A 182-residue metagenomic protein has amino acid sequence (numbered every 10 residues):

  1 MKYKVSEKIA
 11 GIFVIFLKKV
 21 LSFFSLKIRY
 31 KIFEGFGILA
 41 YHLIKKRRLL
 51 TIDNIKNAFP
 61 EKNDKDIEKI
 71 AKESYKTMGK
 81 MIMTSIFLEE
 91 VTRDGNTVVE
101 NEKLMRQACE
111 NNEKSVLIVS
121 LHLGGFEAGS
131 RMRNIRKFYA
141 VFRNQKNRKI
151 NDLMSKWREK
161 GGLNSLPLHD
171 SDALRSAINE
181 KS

Functional and structural regions predicted by a protein language model:
M1-L117, L123-G125: Membrane-proximal helical "anchor" segments flanking the first transmembrane region of inner-membrane enzymes
F16, L50, A128, L153 (+1 more regions): Short Gly/charged-rich anion-binding patches and loops
L21-F24, G124-S130, A177-S182: Short, composition-biased local secondary-structure segments
I55, K114-I118, L174-S182: Conserved Motif II region of HX4D acyltransferases
K80, K156-W157, S182: Short low-complexity, flexible loop/linker segments enriched in glycine and/or proline with clustered acidic
C109-E110, N134, I178-N179: Residue-level signal for alpha-helix termini/capping positions
K114-H169: Catalytic core of membrane glycerolipid acyltransferases/transacylases, capturing the structured, soluble-facing
